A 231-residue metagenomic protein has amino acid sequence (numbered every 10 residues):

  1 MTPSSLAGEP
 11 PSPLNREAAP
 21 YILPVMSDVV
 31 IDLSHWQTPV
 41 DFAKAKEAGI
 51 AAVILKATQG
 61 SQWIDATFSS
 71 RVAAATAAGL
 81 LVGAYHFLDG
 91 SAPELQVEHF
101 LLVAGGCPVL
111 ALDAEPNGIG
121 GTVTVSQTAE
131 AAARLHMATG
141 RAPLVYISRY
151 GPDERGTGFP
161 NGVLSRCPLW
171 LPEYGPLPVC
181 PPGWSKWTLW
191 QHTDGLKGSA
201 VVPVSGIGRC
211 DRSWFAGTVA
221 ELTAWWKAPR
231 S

Functional and structural regions predicted by a protein language model:
S4-S5, S12: Serine residues within intrinsically disordered or low-complexity segments
A7-E9, E17-A19: Acidic, Ala/Val/Gly-enriched low-complexity intrinsically disordered segments
L14, Y21-I22: Short, positively charged and aromatic/hydrophobic N-terminal segments
L23-Q37, K44-E47, P160-S231: Functionally critical loop-and-helix segments that line ligand-binding/catalytic clefts of soluble enzyme domains
M26-K46, A51-R141: Substrate-binding cleft of extracellular glycoside hydrolase catalytic domains
S61-Q62, S91, P152-E154, P178 (+1 more regions): Flexible, glycine-rich phosphate/dinucleotide-binding loops and adjacent beta-alpha linkers at cofactor/substrate
P108-G183: Catalytic domains of cell-wall/extracellular-matrix polysaccharide-remodeling enzymes, centered on de-N-acetylation
